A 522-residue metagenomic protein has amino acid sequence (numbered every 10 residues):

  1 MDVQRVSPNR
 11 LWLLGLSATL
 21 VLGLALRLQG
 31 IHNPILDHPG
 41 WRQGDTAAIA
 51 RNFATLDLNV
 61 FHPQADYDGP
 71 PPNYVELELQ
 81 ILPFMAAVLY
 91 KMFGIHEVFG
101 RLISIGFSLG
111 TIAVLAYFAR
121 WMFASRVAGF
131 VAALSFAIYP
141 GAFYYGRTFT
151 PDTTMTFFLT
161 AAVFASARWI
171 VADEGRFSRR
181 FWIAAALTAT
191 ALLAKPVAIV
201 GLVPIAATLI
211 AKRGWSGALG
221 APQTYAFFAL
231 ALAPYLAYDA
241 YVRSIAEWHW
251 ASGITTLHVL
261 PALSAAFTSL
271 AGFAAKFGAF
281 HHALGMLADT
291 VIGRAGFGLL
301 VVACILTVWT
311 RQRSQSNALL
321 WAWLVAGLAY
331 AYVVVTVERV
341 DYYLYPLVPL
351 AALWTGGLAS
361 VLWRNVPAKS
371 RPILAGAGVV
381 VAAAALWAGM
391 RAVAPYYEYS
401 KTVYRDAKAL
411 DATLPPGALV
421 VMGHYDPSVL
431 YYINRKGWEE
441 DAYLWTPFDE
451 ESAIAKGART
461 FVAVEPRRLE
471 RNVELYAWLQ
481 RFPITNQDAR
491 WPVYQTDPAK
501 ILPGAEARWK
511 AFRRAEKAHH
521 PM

Functional and structural regions predicted by a protein language model:
V3, W121-R126, A162-F181, A191 (+2 more regions): Membrane-interface transmembrane helices that cradle and orient dolichyl/undecaprenyl
L16-L20, A186, F228-L232, L353 (+1 more regions): Signature aromatic-anchored transmembrane alpha helix within multi-pass, membrane-resident enzymes that catalyze glycan
S17-V21, L115-I138, F157, S178-R179 (+1 more regions): Transmembrane-helix signature of polytopic, membrane-embedded enzymes that assemble or transfer cell-envelope glycans
G23, A132-A137, F164, T188 (+1 more regions): Short helix- or helix-capping micro-motifs that position conserved polar/aromatic residues at function-defining sites
D45-L56, G201-S314, G327, V333-V337 (+2 more regions): Transmembrane-lumen/periplasm boundary regions of multi-pass, lipid-linked membrane glycan transferases
L102-F123, A161-A165: Transmembrane-helix motifs of polytopic, lipid-linked glycan transferases
Y145-G146, D152-M155, A191-A194, V200 (+1 more regions): Hydrophobic/aromatic-rich transmembrane helices and adjacent perimembrane loops
S400, D411-P447, E451, R459-L469 (+1 more regions): Short periplasmic/luminal acceptor-recognition loop of GT-C membrane glycosyltransferases, typified by
